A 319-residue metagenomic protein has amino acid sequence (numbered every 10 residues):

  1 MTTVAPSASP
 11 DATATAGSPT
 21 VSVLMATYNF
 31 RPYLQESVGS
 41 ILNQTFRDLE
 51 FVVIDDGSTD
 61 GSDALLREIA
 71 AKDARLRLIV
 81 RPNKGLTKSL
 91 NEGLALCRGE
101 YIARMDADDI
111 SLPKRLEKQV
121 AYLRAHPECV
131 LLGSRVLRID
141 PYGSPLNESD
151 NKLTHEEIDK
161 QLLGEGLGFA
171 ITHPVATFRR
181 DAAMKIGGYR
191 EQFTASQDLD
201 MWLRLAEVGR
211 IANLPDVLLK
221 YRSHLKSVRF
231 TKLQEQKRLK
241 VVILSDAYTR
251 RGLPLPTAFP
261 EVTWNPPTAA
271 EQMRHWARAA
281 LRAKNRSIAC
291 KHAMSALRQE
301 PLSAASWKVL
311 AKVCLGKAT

Functional and structural regions predicted by a protein language model:
M1-L42: N-proximal low-complexity "stem/linker" segments adjacent to membrane-targeting elements
T2-A16, S223-T319: C-terminal subregions of glycosyltransferases and related glycan-biosynthesis enzymes
S18-V21, Y33, L42-V53, G61 (+1 more regions): Short loop->beta transition adjacent to catalytic acidic/histidine clusters or analogous donor-positioning motifs
V23, A95, L112, S134 (+2 more regions): Conserved nucleotide-sugar donor-binding catalytic segment
S40, D55-A64, K84, D106: A conserved acidic beta->alpha catalytic loop
R81-C97, K118, L162: Glycine-rich, basic loop-to-helix element that forms the pyrophosphate-binding segment of sugar-nucleotide handling
I102: Short aromatic/hydrophobic "clamp" motif used to bind/position activated sugar donors
K114-L146: Conserved donor NDP-sugar-binding/catalytic core segment of glycosyltransferases
